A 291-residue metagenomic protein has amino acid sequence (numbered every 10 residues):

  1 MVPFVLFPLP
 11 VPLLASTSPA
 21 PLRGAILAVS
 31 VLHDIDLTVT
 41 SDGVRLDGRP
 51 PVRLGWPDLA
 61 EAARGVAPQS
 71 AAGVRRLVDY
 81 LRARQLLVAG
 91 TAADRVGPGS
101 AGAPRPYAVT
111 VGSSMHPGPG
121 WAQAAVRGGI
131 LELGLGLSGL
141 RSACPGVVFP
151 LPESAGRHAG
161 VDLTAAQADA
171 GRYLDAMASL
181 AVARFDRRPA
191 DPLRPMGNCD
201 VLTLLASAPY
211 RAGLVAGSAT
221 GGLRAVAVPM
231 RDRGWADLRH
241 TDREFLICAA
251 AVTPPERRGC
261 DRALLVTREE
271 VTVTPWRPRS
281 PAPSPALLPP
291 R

Functional and structural regions predicted by a protein language model:
V2-E61: N-terminal ordered "arm"
F7, L46-G48, P189-L193, A227-W235: Short glycine-rich, basic-tinged beta-strand/loop micro-motifs
L13, D200-L204, P209-Y210, R233-W235 (+1 more regions): Short acidic, S/G/P-rich loop/turn micro-motifs used as interaction or catalytic elements
T17-A25, D162-D169, D242-E244: Short amphipathic alpha-helical segments
A20-S30, V201-S218: Short amphipathic alpha-helix segments
S30-V39, V215-G217, V252-P255: Short linear motifs in intrinsically disordered
V39-L204: Charged, alpha-helical interface segments at or near domain boundaries
L223-A225, M230-R291: C-terminal structured domains
